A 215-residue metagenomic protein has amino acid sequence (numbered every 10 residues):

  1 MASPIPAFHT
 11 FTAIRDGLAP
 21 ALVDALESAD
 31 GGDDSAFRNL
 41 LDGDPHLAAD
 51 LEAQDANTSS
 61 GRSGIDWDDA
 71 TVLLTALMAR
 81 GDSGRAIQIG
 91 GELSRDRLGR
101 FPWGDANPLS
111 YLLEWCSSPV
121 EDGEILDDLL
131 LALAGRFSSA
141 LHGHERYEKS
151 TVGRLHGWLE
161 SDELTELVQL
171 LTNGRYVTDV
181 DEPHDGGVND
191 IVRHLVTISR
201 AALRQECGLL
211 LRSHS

Functional and structural regions predicted by a protein language model:
M1-T197, A201, H214-S215: Acidic (Asp/Glu-rich) sequence patches and key acidic residues that form negatively charged surfaces used
Q205-L209: Short helix-adjacent coil turns
